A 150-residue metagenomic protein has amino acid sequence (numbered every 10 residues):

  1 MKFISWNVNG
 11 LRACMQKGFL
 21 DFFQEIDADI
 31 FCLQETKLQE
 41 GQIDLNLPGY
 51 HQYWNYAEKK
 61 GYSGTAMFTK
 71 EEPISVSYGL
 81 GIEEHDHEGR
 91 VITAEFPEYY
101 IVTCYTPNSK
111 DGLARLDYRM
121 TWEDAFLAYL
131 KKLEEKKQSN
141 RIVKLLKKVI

Functional and structural regions predicted by a protein language model:
M1, Y50, I74, Y99 (+2 more regions): A structural micro-motif
M1-L47, A57, Y62, Y78: N-terminal, active-site-proximal structural segment of metallo-dependent hydrolase catalytic domains
N7, F23-G41, I101, L130-I150: Active-site beta-strand/loop signature of hydrolases that rely on acidic residues for catalysis
G10, G61-G64, G89, R141 (+1 more regions): Glycine-centered flexibility sites
M15-Q16, H87, F126: Amphipathic coiled-coil/heptad-repeat helices and related helical stalk/stem segments that mediate oligomerization
K37, I43-A114: Structured beta-strand-rich core segments of catalytic domains in phosphoester-bond hydrolases
L116-K137: A long, amphipathic alpha-helix that forms part of the scaffold/cap immediately adjacent to metal-dependent active
